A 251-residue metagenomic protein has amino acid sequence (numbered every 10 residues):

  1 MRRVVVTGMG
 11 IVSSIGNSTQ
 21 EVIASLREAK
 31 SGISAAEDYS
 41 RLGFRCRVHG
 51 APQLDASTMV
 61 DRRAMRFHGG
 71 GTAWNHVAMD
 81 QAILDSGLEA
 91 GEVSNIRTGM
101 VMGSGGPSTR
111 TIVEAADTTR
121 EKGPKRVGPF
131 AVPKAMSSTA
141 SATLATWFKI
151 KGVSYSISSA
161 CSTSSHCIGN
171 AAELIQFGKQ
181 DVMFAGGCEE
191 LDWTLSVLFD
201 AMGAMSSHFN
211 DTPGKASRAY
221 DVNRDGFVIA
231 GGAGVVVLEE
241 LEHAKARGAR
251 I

Functional and structural regions predicted by a protein language model:
M1-A64, S86, E242-R250: ACP-dependent fatty acid/polyketide chain-elongation machinery
T7-M9, M102-G105: Glycine-rich beta-strand-to-loop/alpha-helix junction loops that act as flexible
N17, E28-G32, A36, M65 (+2 more regions): Acyl-thioester C-C bond-transforming condensing/cleaving domain
D38-L88, M102, S137-K151: A glycine- and small-residue-enriched flexible loop/hinge segment at structural boundaries
